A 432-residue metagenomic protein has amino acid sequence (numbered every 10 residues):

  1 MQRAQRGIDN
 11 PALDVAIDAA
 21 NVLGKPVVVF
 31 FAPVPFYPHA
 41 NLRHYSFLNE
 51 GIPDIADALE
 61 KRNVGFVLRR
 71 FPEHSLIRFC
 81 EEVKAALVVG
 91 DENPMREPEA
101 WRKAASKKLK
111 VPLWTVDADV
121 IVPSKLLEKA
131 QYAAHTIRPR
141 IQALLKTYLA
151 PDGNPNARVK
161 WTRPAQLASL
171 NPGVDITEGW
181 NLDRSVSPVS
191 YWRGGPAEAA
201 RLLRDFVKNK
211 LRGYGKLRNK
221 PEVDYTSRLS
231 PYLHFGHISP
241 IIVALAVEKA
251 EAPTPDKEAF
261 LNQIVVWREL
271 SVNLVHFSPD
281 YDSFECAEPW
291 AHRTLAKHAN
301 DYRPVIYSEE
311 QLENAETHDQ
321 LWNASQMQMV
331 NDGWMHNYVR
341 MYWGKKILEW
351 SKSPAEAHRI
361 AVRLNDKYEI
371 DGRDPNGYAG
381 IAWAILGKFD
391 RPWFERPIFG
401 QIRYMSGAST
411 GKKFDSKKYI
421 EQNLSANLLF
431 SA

Functional and structural regions predicted by a protein language model:
M1-D152, M327, K346-S351, A355-G380: Trp/Phe/Arg-rich N-terminal binding region typifying the photolyase-homology
A12, G51, I55, A199-F206 (+4 more regions): Alpha-helical packing segments of well-folded alpha/beta enzyme cores
G24-V29, L48-N49, E73-S75, P172-D175 (+3 more regions): Short hydrophobic/aromatic-rich motifs at helix boundaries and adjacent loops
L42, S46, S190-A197, L312: Charge-dense, low-complexity intrinsically disordered segments
V67-R69, S190-G195, W290, S353-P354: Short acidic/polar alpha-helix capping motifs at helix-coil junctions
P123-K125, A130-A287, F414-A432: Glycine/tryptophan-enriched, flexible segments
K220-I420, A426: Active-site-proximal binding-pocket segments
